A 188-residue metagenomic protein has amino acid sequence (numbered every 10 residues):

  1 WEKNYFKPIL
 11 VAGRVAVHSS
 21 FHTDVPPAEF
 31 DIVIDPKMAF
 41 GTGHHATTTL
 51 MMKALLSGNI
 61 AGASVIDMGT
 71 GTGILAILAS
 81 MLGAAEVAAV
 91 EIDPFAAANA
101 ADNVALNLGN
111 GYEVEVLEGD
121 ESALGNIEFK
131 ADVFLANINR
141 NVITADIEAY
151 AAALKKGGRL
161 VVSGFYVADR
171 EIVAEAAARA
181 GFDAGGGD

Functional and structural regions predicted by a protein language model:
W1-G41: Non-catalytic substrate-recognition/targeting regions of SAM-dependent transferases
A16, V33-D35, L50, E91 (+1 more regions): Conserved beta-strand segments that form the floor/walls of ligand-binding pockets within enzyme and binding domains
H22, M52-L56, A151: Generic structural signal for well-ordered alpha-helical scaffold segments
M38, T42-E121: Conserved SAM/SAH cofactor-binding pocket of Class I
I92-D188: S-adenosylmethionine
